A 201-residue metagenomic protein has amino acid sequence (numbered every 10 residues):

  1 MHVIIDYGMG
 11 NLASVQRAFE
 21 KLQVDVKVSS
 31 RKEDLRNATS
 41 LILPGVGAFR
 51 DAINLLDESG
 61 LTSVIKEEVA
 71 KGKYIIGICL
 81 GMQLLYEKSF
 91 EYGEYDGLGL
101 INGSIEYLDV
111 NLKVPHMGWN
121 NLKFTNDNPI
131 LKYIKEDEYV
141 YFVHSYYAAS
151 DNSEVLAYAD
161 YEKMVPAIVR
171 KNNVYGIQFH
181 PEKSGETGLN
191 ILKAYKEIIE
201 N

Functional and structural regions predicted by a protein language model:
H2-V24, P181-K183: N-terminal beta1-alpha1 ligand-phosphate binding loop
V26-N37: Short acidic low-complexity segments
I42-P44: Structural motif
G47-M117: Cysteine-nucleophile active-site neighborhood
K88-K163: Pocket-forming structural segment of enzyme catalytic cores
K163-R170: Short, surface-exposed beta-strand/loop micro-motifs that present aromatic residues
I177-N201: Acyltransferase
